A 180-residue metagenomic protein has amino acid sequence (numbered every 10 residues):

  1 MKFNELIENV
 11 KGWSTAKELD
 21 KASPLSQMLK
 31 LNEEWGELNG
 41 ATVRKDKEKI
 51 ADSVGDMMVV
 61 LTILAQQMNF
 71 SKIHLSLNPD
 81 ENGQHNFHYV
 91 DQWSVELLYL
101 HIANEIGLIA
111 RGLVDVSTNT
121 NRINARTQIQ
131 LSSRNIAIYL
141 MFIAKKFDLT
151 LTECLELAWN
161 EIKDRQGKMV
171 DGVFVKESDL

Functional and structural regions predicted by a protein language model:
M1-L180: Flexible "arm" and connector segments at domain edges
